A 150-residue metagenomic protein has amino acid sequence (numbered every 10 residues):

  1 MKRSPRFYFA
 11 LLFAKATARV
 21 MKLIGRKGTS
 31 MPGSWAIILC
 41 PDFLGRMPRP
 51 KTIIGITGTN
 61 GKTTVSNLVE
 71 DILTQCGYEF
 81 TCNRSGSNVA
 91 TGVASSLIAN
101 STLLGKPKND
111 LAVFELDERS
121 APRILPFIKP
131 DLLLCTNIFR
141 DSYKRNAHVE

Functional and structural regions predicted by a protein language model:
P5-E150: Phosphate-binding loop of NTP-binding sites
